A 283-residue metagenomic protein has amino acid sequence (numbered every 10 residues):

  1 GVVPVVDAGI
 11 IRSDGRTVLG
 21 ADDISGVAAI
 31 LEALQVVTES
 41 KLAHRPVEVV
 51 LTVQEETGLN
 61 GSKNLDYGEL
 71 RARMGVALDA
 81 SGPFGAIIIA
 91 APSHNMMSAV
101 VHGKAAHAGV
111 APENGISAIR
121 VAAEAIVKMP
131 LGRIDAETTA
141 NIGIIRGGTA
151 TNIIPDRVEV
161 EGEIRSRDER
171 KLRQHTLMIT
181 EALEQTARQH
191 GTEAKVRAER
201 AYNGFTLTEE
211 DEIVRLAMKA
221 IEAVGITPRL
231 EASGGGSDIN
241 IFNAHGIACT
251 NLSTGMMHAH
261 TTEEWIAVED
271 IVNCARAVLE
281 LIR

Functional and structural regions predicted by a protein language model:
G1-L19, Q54-N203, K219: Midchain, well-structured core segments that form catalytic/ion-binding scaffolds
G1-P46, L51, A72, N273: Active-site metal-coordination/substrate-binding segment of hydrolases, especially metallo-dependent peptidases
D22-A29, A118-V121, I213, D238 (+1 more regions): Catalytic-loop motifs flanking and including active-site residues across diverse enzymes
I24-V27, G58-G61, G236, H260-T261: Short glycine/serine/threonine-rich phosphate/pyrophosphate-binding segments that cradle anionic phosphate groups
L31-T38, E124-P130, E280-R283: Short glycine/serine- and small hydrophobic-enriched flexible loop segments
H44, H107, H260-T261: Histidine-centered active-site/metal-ligand motif
I145, D156, I226-A277: Zn-dependent metallopeptidase/amidohydrolase metal-coordination segment
F205-A220, H245: Short, low-order "capping/linker" segments at domain edges
